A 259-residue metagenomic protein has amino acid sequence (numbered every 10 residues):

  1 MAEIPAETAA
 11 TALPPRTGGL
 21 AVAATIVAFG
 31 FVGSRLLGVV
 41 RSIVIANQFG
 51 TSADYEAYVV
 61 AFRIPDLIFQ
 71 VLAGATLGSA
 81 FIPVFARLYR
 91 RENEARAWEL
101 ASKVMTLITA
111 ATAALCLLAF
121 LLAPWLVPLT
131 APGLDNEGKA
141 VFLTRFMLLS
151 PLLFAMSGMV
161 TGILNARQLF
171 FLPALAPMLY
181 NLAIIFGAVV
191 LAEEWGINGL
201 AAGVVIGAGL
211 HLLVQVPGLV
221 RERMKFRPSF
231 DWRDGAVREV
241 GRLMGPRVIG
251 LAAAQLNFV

Functional and structural regions predicted by a protein language model:
M1-V259: Membrane-embedded alpha-helical bundles of multi-pass transporters/translocases, especially carrier/permease families
